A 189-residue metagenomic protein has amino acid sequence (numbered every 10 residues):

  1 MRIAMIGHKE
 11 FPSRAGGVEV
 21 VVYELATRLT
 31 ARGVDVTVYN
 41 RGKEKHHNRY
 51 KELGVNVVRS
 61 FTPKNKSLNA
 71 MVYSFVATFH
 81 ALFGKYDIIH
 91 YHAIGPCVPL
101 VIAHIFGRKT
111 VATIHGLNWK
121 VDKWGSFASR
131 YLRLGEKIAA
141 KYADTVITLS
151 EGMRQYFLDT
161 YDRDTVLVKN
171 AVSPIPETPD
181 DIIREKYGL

Functional and structural regions predicted by a protein language model:
M1-K43: N-terminal subdomain of nucleotide-sugar transferases
A31, V36, G42-S67, R108: Conserved nucleotide-sugar phosphate-binding/catalytic loop shared by glycosyltransferases and other
R49, E177-L189: A short helix/loop element that forms part of the nucleotide-sugar donor recognition site in Leloir-type
E52-F79, D122-A128: A short, charged, and often flexible helix/loop element on the N-terminal side of the glycosyltransferase catalytic
M71-L82, Y86-H115, W119: An aromatic- and histidine-rich active-site surface loop
F79-L82, I105, S129-V146: Membrane-proximal helix-turn-helix segments that form the acceptor-binding/catalytic region of lipid-linked
K109, W119-I138, T178: Nucleotide-sugar donor phosphate/pyrophosphate-binding loop at the beta->alpha transition of glycosyltransferases
G152, A171: Carbohydrate-associated surface elements
